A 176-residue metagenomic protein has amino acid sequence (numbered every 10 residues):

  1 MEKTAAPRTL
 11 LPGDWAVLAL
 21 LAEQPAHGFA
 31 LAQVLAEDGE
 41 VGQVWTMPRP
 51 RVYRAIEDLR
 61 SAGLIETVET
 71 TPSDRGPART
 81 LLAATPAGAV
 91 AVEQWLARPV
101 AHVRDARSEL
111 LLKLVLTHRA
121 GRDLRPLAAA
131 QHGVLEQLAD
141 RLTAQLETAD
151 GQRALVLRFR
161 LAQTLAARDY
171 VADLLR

Functional and structural regions predicted by a protein language model:
M1-R104: Basic helix-turn-helix/winged-helix DNA-binding cores and closely related short helical interaction motifs
E23, R54, A130, F159-A166: DHp/HisKA dimerization-phosphoacceptor four-helix bundle of two-component histidine kinases and homologous
Q33, E57, P86, V90 (+4 more regions): Generic structural signal for well-ordered, non-membrane alpha-helices
R51, E109, L155-F159, Q163: Amphipathic alpha-helical interaction segments
E93-D140: Amphipathic alpha-helical dimerization/coiled-coil segments that flank or bridge DNA-binding/regulatory modules
R125, H132, E136-A139, L146 (+4 more regions): Heptad-repeat amphipathic alpha-helical coiled-coil interaction surface used for oligomerization/assembly
